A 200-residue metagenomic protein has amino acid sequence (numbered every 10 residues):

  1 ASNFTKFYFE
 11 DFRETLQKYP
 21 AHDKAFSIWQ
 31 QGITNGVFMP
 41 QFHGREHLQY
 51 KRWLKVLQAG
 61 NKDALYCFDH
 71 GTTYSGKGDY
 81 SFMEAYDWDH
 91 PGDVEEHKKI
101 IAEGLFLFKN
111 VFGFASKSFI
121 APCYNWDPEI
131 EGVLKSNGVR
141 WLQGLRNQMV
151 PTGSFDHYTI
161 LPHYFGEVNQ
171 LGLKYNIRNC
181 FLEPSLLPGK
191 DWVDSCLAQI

Functional and structural regions predicted by a protein language model:
A1-N3, P40-G76: Short, solvent-exposed beta-strand-terminating loops
A1-Y50, I120-A121: Active-site beta->alpha N-cap acidic-glycine motif
Y8-R13, A59-D89: Aromatic- and acidic-residue-enriched carbohydrate-binding clefts of CAZyme catalytic domains
L16-K24, R52, K117-E129, Q148-H157 (+1 more regions): Acidic-and-aromatic substrate-binding clefts and catalytic sites of carbohydrate-active enzymes
H22-H43, Q58-C67, S136, F165-N169 (+1 more regions): Acidic (Asp/Glu)-rich catalytic clusters
V37-Q41, S116-S118, R140-W141, L173-Y175: Structural preference for beta-strand elements that scaffold enzyme active sites
W88-L161: Catalytic domains of cell-wall/extracellular-matrix polysaccharide-remodeling enzymes, centered on de-N-acetylation
E95, A102, F106-S118, Y175-I200: Catalytic grooves of carbohydrate-active enzymes
